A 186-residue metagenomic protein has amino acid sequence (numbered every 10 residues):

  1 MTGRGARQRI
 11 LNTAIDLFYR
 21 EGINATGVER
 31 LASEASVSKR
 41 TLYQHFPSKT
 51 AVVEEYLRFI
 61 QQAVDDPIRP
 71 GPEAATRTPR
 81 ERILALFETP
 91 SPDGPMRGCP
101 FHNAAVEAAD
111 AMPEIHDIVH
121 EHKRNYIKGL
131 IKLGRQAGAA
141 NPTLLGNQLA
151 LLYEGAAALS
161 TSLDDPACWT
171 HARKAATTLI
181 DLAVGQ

Functional and structural regions predicted by a protein language model:
M1-E21, A25-V37, T50-E54: Basic, helix-initiating cap at the start of DNA-binding domains
I10, A14, V28-L31, L42 (+6 more regions): Hydrophobic packing within well-folded, soluble alpha/beta domains
S36-F46: Short hydrophobic/aromatic patch on the recognition helix
E55, I68-R97, Q136, G146-L149: Hydrophobic alpha-helical connector segments
R58-V64: Short, basic, alpha-helical segments at the C-terminal edge of helix-turn-helix-like DNA-binding modules
D65, E81-A85, A111-Q136, N147 (+2 more regions): Amphipathic alpha-helical packing segments from all-alpha helical-bundle domains
R82, D93-E114: Amphipathic alpha-helical segments used for helix-helix packing
N141-S162, H171, A175-L179: Hydrophobic alpha-helical segments that form the core of small-molecule binding pockets and/or dimer interfaces
